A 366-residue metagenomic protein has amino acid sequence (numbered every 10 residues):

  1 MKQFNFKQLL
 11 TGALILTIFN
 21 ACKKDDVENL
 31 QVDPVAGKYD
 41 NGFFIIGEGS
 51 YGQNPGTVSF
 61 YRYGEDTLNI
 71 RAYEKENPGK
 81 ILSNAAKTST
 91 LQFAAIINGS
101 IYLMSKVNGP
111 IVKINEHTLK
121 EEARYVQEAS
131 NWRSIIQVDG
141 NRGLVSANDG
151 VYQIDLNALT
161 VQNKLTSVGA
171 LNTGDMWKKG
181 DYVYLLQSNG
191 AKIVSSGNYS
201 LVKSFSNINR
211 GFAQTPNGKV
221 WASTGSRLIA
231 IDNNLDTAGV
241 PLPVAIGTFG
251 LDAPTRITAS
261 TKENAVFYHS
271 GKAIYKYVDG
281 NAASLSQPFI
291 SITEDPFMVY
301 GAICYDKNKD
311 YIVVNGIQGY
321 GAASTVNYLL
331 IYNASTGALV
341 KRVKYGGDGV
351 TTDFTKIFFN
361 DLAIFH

Functional and structural regions predicted by a protein language model:
M1-F43: Bacterial Sec-dependent N-terminal signal peptides
I45-Q53, L103-V107, L144-D149, Y184-N189 (+4 more regions): Conserved beta-strand positions in repeat-built beta-propeller and related beta-rich domains
G52-F60, G109-K113, V151-Q153, G190-S195 (+3 more regions): Structural motif
N54-W132: Post-signal peptide N-terminal segment of secreted/secretory-pathway proteins
G64, N115-L119, D155-L159, S195-Y199 (+3 more regions): Short loop/turn segments that connect beta-strands within beta-propeller blades
L68-A86, K120-V126, T160-S167, N198-F205 (+3 more regions): A short beta-strand motif characteristic of beta-propeller blades
T88-F93, S130-G140, A170-G180, S206-G218 (+3 more regions): Repeated scaffold domains used in trafficking and secretory/extracellular systems, primarily beta-propellers
S324-H366: Blade-level signature of beta-propeller repeat domains, shared across WD40, Kelch, NHL, RCC1 and BNR/Asp-box propellers
